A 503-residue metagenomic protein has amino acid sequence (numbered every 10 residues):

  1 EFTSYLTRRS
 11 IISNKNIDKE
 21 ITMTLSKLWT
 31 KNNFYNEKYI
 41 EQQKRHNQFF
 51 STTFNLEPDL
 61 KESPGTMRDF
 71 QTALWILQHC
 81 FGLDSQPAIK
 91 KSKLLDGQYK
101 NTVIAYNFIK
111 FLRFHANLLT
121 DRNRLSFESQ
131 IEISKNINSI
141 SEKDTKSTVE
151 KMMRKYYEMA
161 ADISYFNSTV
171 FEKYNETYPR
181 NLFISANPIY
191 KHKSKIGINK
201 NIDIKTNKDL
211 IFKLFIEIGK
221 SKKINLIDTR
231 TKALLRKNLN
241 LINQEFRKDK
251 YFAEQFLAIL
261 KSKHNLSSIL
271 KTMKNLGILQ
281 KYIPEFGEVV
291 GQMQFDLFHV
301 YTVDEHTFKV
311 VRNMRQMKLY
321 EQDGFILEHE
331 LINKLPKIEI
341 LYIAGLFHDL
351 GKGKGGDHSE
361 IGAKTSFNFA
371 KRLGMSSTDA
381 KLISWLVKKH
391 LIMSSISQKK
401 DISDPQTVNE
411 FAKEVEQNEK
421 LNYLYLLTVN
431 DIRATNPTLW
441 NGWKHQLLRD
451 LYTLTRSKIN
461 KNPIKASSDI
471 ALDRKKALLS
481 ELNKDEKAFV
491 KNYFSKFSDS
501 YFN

Functional and structural regions predicted by a protein language model:
E1-H299: Non-catalytic interface/linker regions that flank or bridge core catalytic/transmembrane domains
Q71, S168, K274, P284-G287 (+7 more regions): Amphipathic, well-packed alpha-helical segments that form the structural scaffold of globular domains
I76-K90, G97, V300-L341, I361 (+1 more regions): Alpha-helical phosphate/pyrophosphate-handling elements in metalloenzyme active cores
V103-K110, T302, E330-K461: Divalent metal-dependent catalytic cores for phosphoryl transfer on phosphate-bearing substrates
K146-E150, R154-K195, S268, E410-N503: Regulatory modules associated with amino-acid/nitrogen control
G219-K222, K318-Q322, D349-K354, A370: Structural motif corresponding to the C-terminal cap of alpha-helices
I242-A253, L260, R315, I332 (+3 more regions): Conserved catalytic alpha/beta cores of large enzymes that bind or transform nucleotide phosphates and polynucleotides
P284-V290, G324-I332, K381: Long, charged, glycine-rich C-terminal linkers/tails
